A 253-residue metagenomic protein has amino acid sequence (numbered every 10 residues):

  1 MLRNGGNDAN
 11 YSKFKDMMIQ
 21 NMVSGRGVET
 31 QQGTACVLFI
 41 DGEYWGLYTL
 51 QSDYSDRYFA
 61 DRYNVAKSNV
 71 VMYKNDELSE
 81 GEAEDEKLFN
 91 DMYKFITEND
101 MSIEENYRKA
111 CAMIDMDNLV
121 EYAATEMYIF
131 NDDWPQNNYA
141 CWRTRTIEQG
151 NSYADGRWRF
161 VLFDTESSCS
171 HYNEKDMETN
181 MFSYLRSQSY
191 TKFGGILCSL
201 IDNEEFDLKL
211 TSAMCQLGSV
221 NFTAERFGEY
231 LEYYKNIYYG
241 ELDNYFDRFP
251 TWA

Functional and structural regions predicted by a protein language model:
M1-L2, A253: N-terminal short leaders/motifs
L2-G81: ATP-binding pocket architecture of kinase catalytic cores
D8, G25, C36-F39, Y44 (+4 more regions): Middle-to-C-terminal accessory/interaction subdomains
